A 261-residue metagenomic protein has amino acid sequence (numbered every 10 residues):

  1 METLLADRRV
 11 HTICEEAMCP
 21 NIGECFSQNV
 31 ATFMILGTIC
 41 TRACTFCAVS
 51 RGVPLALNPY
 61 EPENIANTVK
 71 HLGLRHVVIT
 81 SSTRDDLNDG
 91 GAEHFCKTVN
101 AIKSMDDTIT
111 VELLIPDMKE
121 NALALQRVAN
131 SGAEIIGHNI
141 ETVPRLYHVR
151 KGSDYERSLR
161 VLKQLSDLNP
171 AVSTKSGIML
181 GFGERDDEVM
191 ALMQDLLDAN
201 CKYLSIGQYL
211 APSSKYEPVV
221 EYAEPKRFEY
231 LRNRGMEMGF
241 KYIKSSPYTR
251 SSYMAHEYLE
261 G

Functional and structural regions predicted by a protein language model:
M1-T32, L36, E63, N67 (+4 more regions): Auxiliary Fe-S-binding modules of radical SAM enzymes
P20, T41, P144: Nucleotide phosphate-binding site architecture
E24-E61: Canonical Radical SAM [4Fe-4S] cluster-binding loop centered on the CxxxCxxC motif and its immediate flanking residues
A43, L87, L146, S214 (+1 more regions): Glycine/Thr-rich phosphate-binding loops of Rossmann-like dinucleotide-binding domains
A48-N64, H71-A122, V128-V161, K175 (+1 more regions): Core AdoMet radical
